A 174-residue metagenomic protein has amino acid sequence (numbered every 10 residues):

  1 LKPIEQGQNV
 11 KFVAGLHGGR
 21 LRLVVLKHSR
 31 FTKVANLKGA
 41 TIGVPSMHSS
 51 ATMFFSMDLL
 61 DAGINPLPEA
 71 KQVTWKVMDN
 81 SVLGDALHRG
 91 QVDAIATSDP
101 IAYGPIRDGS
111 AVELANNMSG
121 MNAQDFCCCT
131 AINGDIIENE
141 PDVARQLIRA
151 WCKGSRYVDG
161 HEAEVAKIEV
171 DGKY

Functional and structural regions predicted by a protein language model:
L1-V10, L21-T32, A51-F54, D58 (+2 more regions): Pocket-flanking alpha-helical
Q8-G15, N36, A40-G43, E113-M121: A structural signal for short loop-to-beta-strand junctions that line the ligand-binding cleft of periplasmic/secreted
F12-T32, A123-G134, E138: Hydrophobic/proline-rich hinge and linker segments of small-molecule sensing/allosteric domains, predominantly
V13-G15, V44-M47, M78, A96-T97: Short beta-strand and adjacent tight-turn residues that come in two discontinuous sequence segments and form the edges
L26-I42, P66-E69, E138-D142: Flexible hinge/capping segments at coil-to-helix
A35-H48, R149-R156: Short loop->beta-strand "edge-of-pocket" segments that line small-molecule binding or catalytic clefts across diverse
L59, G63: Conserved hydrophobic residues forming the short capping helix/wall of the S-adenosyl-L-methionine
E69-Q72, K76, S81-Y174: Pocket-lining segment of extracytoplasmic ligand-binding domains
